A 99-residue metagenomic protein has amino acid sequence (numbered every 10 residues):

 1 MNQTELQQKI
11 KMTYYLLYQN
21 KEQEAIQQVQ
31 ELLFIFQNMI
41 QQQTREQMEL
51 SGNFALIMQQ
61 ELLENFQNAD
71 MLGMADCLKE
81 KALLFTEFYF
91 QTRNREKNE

Functional and structural regions predicted by a protein language model:
M1-E99: C-terminal-biased regions
